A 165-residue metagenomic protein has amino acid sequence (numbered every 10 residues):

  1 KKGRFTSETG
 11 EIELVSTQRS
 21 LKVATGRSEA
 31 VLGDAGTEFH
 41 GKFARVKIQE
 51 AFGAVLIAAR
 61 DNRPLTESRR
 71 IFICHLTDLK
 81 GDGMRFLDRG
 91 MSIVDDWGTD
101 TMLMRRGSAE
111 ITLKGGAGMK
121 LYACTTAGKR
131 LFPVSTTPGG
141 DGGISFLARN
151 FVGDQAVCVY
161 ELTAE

Functional and structural regions predicted by a protein language model:
K1-C124, R130: Long, low-hydrophobicity ectodomains and other hydrophilic envelope-associated domains
E13, E110-T112, K120, S135 (+2 more regions): Ser/Thr- (and often Asn-) enriched beta-sheet segments in non-cytosolic proteins
M104, K114, G139, G153-Q155: Surface-exposed coil/turn segments at beta-strand junctions on protein surfaces, enriched
T125-I144: Solvent-exposed beta-strand/loop surfaces of large extracellular or lumenal domains
D141-E165: C-terminal beta-strand-rich structural cap/linker in extracellular carbohydrate-active enzymes
